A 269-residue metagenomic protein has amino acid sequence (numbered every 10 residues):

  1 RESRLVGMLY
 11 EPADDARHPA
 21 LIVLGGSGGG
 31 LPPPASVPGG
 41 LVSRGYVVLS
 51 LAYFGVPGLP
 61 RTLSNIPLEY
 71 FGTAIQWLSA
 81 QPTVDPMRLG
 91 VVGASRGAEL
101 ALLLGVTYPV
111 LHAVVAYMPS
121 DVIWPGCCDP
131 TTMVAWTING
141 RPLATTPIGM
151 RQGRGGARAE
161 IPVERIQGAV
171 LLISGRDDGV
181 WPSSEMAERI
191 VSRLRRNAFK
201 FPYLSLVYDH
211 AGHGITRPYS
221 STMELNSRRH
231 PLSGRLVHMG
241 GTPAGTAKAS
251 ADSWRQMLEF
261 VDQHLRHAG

Functional and structural regions predicted by a protein language model:
R1-P19: N-terminal cap/lid segment of alpha/beta-hydrolase-fold proteins
A16-A80, G126-D129, E224-P243: Cap/lid segment of the alpha/beta-hydrolase catalytic domain
G28-A35, G72-A159, R165, W181-E185: Primarily recognizes the serine-hydrolase "nucleophile elbow" in alpha/beta-hydrolase and SGNH/GDSL folds
A159-G168, L194-K200: Conserved serine/cysteine hydrolase catalytic core
I166, L172-S174, D178: Short beta-strand/loop motif that positions the catalytic acidic residue of the alpha/beta-hydrolase fold
G168, P182-R196, Y219-S221: Short alpha-helix in the alpha/beta-hydrolase fold that links the catalytic acid
D177-W181, G212-G214: Acidic catalytic loop of the alpha/beta-hydrolase fold
E188, F199-G269: C-terminal catalytic histidine-bearing segment of alpha/beta-hydrolase fold enzymes
